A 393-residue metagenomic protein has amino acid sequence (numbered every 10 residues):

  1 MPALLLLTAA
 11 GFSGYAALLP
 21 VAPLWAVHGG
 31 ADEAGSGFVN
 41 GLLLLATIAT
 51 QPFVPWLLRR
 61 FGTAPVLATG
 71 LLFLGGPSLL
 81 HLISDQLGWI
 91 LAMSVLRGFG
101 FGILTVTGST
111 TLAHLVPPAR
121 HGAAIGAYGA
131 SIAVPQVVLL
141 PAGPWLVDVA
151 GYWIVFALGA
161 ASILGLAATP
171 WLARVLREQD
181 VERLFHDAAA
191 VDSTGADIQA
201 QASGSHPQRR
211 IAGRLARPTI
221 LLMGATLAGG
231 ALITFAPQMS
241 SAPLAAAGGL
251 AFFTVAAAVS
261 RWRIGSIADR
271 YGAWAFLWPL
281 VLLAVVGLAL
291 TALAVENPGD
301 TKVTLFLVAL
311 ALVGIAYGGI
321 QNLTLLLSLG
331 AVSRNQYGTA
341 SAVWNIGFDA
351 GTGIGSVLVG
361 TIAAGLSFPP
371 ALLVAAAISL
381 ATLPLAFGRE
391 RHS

Functional and structural regions predicted by a protein language model:
M1-G37, R217, L221, T226-P243: Helix-loop boundary and gating motifs at the non-cytosolic
L44-P52, Q136-V137, T254-A258, W262 (+1 more regions): Residue-level signature of mid-helix packing/kink "hotspots" within the transmembrane helices of 12-pass Major
T50-G62, S260-A273: Helix-to-loop junctions at the C-terminal end of transmembrane segments in multipass secondary transporters
G62, I83-G88, A294-V295: Helix-breaking motifs and short loop linkers at transmembrane-helix boundaries and internal kinks in secondary membrane
P65-L79, A275-L290: Structural signature of the two symmetry-related core transmembrane helices
P77, G88-L96, T304-L312: Paired small-residue
V95-A130: Cytoplasmic helix-loop-helix junction between adjacent transmembrane helices in 12-TM secondary transporters
A160-H186, L385-R389: C-terminal membrane-cytosol helix-exit motif in multi-pass small-molecule transporters
